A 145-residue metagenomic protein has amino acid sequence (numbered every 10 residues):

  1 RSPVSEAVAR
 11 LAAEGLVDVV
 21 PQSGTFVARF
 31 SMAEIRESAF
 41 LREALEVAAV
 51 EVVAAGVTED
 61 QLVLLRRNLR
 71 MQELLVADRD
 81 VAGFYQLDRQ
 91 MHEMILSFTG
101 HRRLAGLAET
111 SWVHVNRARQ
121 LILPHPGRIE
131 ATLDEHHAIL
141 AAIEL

Functional and structural regions predicted by a protein language model:
R1-A55, D60-Q61, E93, S97 (+1 more regions): Short linear motifs at protein or domain termini
A12-D18, T110-V113, R128-E130: Mobile beta-alpha loop/short-helix "lid" or hinge segments that flank ligand
D18-V20, D88, A131-L133: Short, flexible turn/loop "capping" segments at secondary-structure junctions
R29, E37, G83, G127-A131: Residue-level "hotspot" positions that anchor or transmit function at local structural transition points
S31-M32, A118-I122: Short alpha-helical transmembrane interface motifs in multi-pass membrane proteins
S38, E59-Q120, D134-A142: Conserved amphipathic alpha-helical segments that form helical-bundle/coiled-coil interaction surfaces
P126-L133, H137, L145: Anionic, Ser/Thr-rich low-complexity intrinsically disordered regions
